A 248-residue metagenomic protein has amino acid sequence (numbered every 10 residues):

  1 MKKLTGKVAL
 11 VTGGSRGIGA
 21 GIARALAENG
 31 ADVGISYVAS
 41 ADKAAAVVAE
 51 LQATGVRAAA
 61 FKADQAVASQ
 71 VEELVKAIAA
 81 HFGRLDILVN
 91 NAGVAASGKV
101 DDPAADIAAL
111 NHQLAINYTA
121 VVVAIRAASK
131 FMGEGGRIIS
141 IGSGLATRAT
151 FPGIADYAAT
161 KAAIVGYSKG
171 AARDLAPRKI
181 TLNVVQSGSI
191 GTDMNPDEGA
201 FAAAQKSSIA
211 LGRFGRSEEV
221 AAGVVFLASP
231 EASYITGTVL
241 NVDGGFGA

Functional and structural regions predicted by a protein language model:
V8, S15-G17: Conserved glycine-rich cofactor-binding loop
E72, A95-N111, K130, P152-D156 (+1 more regions): Conserved mid-core segment of classical short-chain dehydrogenase/reductases
V94, I139-A163, S168-P177, S189-I190: Catalytic loop of short-chain dehydrogenase/reductase
K130-F131, R173-D174, S233: Alpha-helical segment proximal to the catalytic Tyr-Lys
R148, R213, V225, T236-A248: Short C-terminal tail/terminal secondary-structure segment of NAD(P)H-dependent dehydrogenase/reductase domains
A176, T181, I235-G237: Short, small/polar-rich loop/turn modules that mediate ligand/substrate recognition or access, typified
I209-V220: A conserved structural motif in NAD(P)-dependent oxidoreductases
